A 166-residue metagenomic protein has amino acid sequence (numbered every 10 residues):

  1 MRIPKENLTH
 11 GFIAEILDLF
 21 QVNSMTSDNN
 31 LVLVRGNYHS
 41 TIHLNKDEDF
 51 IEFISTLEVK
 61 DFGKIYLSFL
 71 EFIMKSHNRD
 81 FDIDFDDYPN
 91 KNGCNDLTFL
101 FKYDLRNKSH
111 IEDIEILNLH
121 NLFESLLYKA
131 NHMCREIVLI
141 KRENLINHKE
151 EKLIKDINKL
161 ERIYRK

Functional and structural regions predicted by a protein language model:
M1-L44: Charge-rich, low-complexity N-terminal segments
N23-D28, N45-D47, D87-D96: Short, ordered beta-strand-loop transition motifs
D28-R35, F53, L97-F101: Generic recognition of long tandem-repeat/solenoid scaffolds
G36-S40, D49, R79: Short acidic/polar mixed-charge low-complexity motifs
I42-V59: A short acidic-to-branched-hydrophobic micro-motif
S55-D104: Short, internal acidic amphipathic alpha-helical interface segments that mediate docking to partner proteins
N90-E124, Y128, H132-L145: Well-ordered alpha/beta subsegment
E136-K166: Short, highly charged C-terminal tails/helix-capping segments
